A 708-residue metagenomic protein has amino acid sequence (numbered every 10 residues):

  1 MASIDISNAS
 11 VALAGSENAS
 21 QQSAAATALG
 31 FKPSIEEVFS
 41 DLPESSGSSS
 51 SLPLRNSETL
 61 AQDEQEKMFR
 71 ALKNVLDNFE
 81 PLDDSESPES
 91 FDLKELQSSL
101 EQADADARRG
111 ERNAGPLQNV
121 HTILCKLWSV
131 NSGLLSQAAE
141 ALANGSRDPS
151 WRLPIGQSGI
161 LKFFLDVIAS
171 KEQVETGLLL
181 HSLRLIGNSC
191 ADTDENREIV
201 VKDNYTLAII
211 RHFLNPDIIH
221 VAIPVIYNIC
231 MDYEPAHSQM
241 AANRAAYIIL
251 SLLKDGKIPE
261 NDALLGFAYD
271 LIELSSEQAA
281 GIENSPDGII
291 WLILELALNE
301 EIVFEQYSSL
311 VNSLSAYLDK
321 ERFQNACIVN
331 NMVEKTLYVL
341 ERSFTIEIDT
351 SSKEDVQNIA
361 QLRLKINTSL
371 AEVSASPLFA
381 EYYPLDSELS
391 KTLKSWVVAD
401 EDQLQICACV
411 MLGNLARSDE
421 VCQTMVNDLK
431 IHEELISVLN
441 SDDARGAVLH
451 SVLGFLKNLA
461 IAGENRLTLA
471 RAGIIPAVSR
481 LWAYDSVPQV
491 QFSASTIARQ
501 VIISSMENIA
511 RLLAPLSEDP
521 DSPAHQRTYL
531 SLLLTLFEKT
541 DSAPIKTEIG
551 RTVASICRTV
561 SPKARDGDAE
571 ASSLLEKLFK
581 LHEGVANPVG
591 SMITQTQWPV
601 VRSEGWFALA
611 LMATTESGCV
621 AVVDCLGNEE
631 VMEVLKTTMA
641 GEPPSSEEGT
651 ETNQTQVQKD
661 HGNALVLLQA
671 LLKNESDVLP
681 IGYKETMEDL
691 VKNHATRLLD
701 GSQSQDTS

Functional and structural regions predicted by a protein language model:
M1-I6, L512, T528, L536-F537 (+3 more regions): Intrinsically disordered terminal tails
M1-P53, N74: PEST-like, low-complexity acidic/proline-rich intrinsically disordered segments, predominantly at protein N-termini
A25, D92, A138, L179-S182 (+11 more regions): Conserved hydrophobic register position within alpha-solenoid helical repeats
S57, N78-P88, T122-N131, D166-E175 (+11 more regions): Helix-loop junctions that connect tandem helical modules in alpha-solenoid scaffolds
S57-R70, N78-Q137, A141-V167, K171-H181 (+17 more regions): Elongated alpha-helical scaffolds that mediate protein-protein interactions in large eukaryotic proteins, primarily
L96-A103, A141-A143, I186-G187, I226-I229 (+12 more regions): Hydrophobic core/packing positions within alpha-helical solenoid repeats
K254, E277, A483-S486, Q491-M506 (+5 more regions): WD40 beta-propeller repeat blades
